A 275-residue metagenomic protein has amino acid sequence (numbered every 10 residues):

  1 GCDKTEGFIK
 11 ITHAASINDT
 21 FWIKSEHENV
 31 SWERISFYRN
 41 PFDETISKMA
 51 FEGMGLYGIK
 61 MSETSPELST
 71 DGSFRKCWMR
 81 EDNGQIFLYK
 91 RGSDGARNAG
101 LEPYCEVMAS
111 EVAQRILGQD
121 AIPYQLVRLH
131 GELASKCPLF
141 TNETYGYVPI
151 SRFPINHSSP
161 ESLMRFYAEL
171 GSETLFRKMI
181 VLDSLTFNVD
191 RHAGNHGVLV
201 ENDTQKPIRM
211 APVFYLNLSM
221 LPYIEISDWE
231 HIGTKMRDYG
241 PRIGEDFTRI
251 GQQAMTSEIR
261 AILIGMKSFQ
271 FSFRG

Functional and structural regions predicted by a protein language model:
G1-V181, L185-F187, L199-G275: Phosphate/dinucleotide-binding and metal-coordinating scaffold of catalytic cores in nucleotide-dependent enzymes
H192, G197-V200: Conserved protein-kinase catalytic-loop segment immediately C-terminal to the catalytic Asp of the HRD motif
